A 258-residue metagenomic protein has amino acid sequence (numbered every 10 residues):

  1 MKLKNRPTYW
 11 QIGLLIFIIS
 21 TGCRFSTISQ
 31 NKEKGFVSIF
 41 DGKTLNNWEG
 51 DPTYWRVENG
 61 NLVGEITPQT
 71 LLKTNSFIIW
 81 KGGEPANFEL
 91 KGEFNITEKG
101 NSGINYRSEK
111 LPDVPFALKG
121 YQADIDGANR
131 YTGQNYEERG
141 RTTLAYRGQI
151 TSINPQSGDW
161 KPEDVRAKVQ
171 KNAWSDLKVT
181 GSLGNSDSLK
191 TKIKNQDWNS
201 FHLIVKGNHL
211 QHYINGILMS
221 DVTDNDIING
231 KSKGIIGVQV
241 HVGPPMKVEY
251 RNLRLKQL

Functional and structural regions predicted by a protein language model:
M1-K32: Bacterial Sec-dependent N-terminal signal peptides
F25-L258: Carbohydrate-interacting regions of secretory-pathway proteins
